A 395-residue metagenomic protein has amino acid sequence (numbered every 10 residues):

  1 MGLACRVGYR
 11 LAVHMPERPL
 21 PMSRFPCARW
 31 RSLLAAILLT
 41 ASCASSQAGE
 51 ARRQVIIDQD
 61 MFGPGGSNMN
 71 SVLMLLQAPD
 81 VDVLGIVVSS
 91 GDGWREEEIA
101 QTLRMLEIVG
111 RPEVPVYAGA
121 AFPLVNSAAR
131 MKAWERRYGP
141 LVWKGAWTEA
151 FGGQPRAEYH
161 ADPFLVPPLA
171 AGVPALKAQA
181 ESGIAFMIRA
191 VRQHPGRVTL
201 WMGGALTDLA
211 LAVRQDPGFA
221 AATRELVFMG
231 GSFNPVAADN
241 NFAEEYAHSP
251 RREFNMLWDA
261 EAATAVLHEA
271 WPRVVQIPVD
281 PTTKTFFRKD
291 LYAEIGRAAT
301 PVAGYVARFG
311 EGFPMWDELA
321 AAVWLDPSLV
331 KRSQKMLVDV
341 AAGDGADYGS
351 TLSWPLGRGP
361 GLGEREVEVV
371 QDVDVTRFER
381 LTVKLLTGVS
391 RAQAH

Functional and structural regions predicted by a protein language model:
Y9-P21: Short, Lys/Arg-enriched N-terminal segments with co-localized hydrophobic residues within the first ~10-30 amino acids
L20-L34: Bacterial N-terminal signal peptides that target proteins for export
S32-S42: Bacterial N-terminal signal peptides
A41-A51: Bacterial Sec-dependent signal peptides at the C-terminal "C-region" and cleavage site
G49-P112, S127, G153-V275, T282: Active-site histidine-anchored catalytic micro-motif
G49-R53, N70-V83, A247-H248, F254-H395: Conformational coupling and interaction surfaces
A133-G152: A charged helix-plus-loop insertion that forms the helical arch/lid used to bind and gate nucleic-acid substrates
